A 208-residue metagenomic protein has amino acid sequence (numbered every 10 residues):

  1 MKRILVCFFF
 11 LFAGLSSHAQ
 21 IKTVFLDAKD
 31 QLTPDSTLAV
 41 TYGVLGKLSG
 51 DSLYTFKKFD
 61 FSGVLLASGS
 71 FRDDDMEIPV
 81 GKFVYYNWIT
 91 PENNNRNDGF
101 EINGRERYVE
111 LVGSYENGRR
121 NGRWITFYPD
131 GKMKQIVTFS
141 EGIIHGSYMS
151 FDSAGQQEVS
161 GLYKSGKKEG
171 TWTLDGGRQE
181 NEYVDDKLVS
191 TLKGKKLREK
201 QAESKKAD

Functional and structural regions predicted by a protein language model:
M1-V24: Bacterial Sec-dependent N-terminal signal peptides
A19-D208: Glycine/tyrosine- and acidic-biased, solvent-exposed loop/turn segments at the edges of beta-strands
